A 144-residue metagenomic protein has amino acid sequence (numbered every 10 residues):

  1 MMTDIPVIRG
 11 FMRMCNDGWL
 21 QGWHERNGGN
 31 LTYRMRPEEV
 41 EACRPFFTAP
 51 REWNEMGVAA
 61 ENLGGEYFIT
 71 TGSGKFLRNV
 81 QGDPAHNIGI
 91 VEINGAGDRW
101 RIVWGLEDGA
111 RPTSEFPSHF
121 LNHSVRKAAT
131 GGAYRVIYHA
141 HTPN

Functional and structural regions predicted by a protein language model:
I5-T130: An anion-binding catalytic pocket shared by soluble metabolic enzymes
Y33, N122, R135-N144: Histidine-centered catalytic micro-motifs
